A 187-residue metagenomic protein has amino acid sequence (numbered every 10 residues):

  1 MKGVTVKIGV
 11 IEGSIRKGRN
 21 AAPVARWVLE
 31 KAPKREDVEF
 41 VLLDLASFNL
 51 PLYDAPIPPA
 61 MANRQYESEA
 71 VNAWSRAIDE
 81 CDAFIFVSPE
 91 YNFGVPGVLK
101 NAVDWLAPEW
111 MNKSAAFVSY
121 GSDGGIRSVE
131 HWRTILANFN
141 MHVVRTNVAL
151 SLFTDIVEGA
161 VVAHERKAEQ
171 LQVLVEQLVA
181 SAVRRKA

Functional and structural regions predicted by a protein language model:
M1-S88, G94-V98, V161-A187: N-terminal beta1-alpha1-beta2 submodule of the flavodoxin-like/Rossmannoid cofactor-binding fold
V10, L43, S47-F48, V98-N101 (+4 more regions): Residue-level signal for pocket-adjacent positions within structured domains
A62-F139: Helix-loop-strand module that forms the ligand-binding subsite of alpha/beta enzymes
M111-A187: FMN-binding flavodoxin-like domain, especially the glycine-rich phosphate-binding loop
